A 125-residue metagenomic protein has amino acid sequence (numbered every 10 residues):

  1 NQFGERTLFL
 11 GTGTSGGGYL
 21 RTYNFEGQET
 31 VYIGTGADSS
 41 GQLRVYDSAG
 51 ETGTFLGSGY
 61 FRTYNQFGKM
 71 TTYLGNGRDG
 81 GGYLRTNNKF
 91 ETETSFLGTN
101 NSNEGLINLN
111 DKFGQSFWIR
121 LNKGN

Functional and structural regions predicted by a protein language model:
N1-N125: Parallel beta-helix/beta-solenoid repeats that form elongated, surface-exposed shafts/blades used for receptor binding
